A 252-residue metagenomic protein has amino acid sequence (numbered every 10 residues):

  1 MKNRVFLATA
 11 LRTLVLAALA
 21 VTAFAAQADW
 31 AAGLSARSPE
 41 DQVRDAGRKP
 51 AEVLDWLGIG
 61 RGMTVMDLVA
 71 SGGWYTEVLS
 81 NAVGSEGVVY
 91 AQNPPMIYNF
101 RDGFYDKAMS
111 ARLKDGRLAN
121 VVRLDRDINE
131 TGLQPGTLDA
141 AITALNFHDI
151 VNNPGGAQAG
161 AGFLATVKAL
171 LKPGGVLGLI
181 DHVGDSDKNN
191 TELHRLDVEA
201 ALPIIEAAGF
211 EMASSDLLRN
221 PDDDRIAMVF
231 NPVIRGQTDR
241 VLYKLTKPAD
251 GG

Functional and structural regions predicted by a protein language model:
W30-L54: Class I SAM-dependent methyltransferase Rossmann-like catalytic core, especially the SAM/SAH-binding loop
G62-S71: Conserved class I S-adenosyl-L-methionine
S80, Q158-P173: A short glycine-rich, Lys/Arg-flanked "PGG" loop and its adjoining helix->strand segment in the class I
D102-T131: S-adenosyl-L-methionine
L113, N190-S215: Conserved Class I S-adenosyl-L-methionine
T131-I142: A short acidic, Gly/Pro-enriched loop at the edge of an enzyme's catalytic core that lines a small-molecule cofactor
G174-H182: Conserved beta-strand signature within the Rossmann-like core of class I S-adenosyl-L-methionine
R225-G252: Core SAM-dependent methyltransferase catalytic element
